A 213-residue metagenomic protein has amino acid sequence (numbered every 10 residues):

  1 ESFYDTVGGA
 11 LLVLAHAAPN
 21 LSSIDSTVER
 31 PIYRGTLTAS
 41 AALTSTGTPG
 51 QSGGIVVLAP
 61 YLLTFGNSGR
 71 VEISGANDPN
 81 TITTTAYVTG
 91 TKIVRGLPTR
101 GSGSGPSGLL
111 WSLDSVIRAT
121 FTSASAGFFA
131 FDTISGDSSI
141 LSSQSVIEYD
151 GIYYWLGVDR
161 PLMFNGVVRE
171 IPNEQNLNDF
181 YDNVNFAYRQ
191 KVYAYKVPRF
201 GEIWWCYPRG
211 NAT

Functional and structural regions predicted by a protein language model:
E1-L11, A15-T27: Blade-loop segments of beta-propeller domains
D5, S22-D25, Y33-T38, A194-P198 (+2 more regions): Acidic/polar residues at beta-strand termini and the immediately following turn/coil
G9-L12, Y61, K92-T213: Beta-sheet-dominated scaffold domains
P19, R30-I32, T46-A119, Y207-T213: N-terminal beta-propeller domains
P19-T36, V158, M163-V168: Short, surface-exposed terminal/edge motifs of secreted or surface/virion proteins that either
T36-A39, A76-D78, F121-A124, G166-V167: Short loop/turn segments that connect beta-strands within beta-propeller blades
S40-G47, N80-Y87, F129-G136, Y181: A short beta-strand motif characteristic of beta-propeller blades
